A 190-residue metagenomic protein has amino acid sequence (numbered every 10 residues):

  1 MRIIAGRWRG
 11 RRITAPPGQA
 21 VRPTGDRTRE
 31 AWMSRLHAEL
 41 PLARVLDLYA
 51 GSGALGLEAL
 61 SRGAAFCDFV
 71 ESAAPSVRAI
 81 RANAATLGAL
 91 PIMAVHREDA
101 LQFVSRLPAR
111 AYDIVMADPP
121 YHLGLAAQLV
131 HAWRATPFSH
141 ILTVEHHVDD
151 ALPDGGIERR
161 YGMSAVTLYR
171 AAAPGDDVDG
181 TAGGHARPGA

Functional and structural regions predicted by a protein language model:
M1-A190: Class I S-adenosyl-L-methionine-dependent methyltransferase catalytic core
